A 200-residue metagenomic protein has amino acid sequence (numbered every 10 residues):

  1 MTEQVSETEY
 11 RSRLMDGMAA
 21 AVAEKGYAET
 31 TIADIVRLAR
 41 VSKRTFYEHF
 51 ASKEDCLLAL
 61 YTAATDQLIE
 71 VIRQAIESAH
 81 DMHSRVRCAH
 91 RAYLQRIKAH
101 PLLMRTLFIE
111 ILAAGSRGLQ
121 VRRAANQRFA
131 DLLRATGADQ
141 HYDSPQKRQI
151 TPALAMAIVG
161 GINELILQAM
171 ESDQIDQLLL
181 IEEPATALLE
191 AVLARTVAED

Functional and structural regions predicted by a protein language model:
M1-E9, H141-R148, V197-D200: N-terminal intrinsically disordered/low-complexity leader segments
E7-M18, I35, L60-L68: Generic hydrophobic, amphipathic alpha-helix propensity
R13, A21-D55, A59: Helix-turn-helix
D16, H83-K98, M156, G160 (+1 more regions): Amphipathic alpha-helical segments that line or abut small-molecule/effector binding pockets and mediate allosteric
A59, Q74-L102, K147: Hydrophobic alpha-helical connector segments
R96, A135, P152-D176, L188-D200: Amphipathic C-terminal alpha-helical segment
K98-R117, R134-G137, L167: Amphipathic alpha-helical segments used for helix-helix packing
S116-H141, Q149-E164, L180-E183, A187: Amphipathic alpha-helical packing segments from all-alpha helical-bundle domains
